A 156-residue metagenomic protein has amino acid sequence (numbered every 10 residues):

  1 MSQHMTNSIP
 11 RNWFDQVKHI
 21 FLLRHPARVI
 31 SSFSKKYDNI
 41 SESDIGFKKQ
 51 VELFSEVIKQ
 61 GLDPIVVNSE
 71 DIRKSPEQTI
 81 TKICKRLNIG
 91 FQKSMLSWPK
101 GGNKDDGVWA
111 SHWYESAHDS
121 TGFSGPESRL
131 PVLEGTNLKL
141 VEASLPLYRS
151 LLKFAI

Functional and structural regions predicted by a protein language model:
M1-S94, V108-A117: PAPS-dependent sulfotransferase catalytic domain
G90-I156: PAPS-dependent sulfotransferases, especially Golgi type II membrane carbohydrate sulfotransferases
